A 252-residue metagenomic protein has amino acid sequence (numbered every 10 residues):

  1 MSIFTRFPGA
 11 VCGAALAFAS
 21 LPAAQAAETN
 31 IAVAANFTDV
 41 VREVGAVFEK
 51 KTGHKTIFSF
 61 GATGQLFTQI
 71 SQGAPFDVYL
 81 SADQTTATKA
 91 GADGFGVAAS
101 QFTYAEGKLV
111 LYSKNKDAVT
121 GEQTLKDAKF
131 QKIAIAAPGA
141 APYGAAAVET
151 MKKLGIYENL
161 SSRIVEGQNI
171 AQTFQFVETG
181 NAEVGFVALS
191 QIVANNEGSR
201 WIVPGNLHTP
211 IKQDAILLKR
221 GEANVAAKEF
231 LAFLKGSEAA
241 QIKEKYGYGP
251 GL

Functional and structural regions predicted by a protein language model:
M1-C12, L21-A23: Bacterial N-terminal signal peptides that target proteins for export
T5-P8, A19, E49, L231: Compositionally biased, low-structure terminal segments
V11, A19-S20, A90, G94: Hydrophobic alpha-helical segments with strong N-terminal bias
A26-F60, G64-Q72, L80-Q84, T88-D93 (+1 more regions): Exported/periplasmic ABC-transporter solute-binding proteins
